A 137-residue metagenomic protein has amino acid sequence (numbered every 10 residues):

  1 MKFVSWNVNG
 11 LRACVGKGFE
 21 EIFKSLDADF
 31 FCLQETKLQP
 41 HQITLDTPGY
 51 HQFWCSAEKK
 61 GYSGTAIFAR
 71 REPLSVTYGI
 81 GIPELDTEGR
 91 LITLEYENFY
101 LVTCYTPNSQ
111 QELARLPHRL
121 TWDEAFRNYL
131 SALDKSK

Functional and structural regions predicted by a protein language model:
M1-D46, A57, Y62, Y78: N-terminal, active-site-proximal structural segment of metallo-dependent hydrolase catalytic domains
S5, G18-E21, D27-F30, G81 (+4 more regions): Glycosyltransferase catalytic domains, chiefly GT-A lineage
L26, R71, E97, S136-K137: Structured helix-beta-strand junction loops
K37, Q42-A114: Structured beta-strand-rich core segments of catalytic domains in phosphoester-bond hydrolases
L116-K137: A long, amphipathic alpha-helix that forms part of the scaffold/cap immediately adjacent to metal-dependent active
